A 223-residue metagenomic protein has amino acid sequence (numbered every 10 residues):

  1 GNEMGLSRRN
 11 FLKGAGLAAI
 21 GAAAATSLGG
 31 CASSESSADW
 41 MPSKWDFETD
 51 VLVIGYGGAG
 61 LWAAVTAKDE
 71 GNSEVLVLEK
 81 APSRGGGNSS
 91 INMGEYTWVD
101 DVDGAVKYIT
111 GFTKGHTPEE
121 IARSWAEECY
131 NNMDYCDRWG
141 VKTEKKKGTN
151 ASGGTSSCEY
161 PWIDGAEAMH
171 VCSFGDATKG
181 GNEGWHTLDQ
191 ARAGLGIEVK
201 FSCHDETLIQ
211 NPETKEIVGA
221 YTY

Functional and structural regions predicted by a protein language model:
N2-A19: N-terminal secretory signal peptides and thylakoid transit peptides that target proteins across membranes
E35-F47: A short, basic/flexible loop-to-alpha-helix module at the beginning of a structural domain
W45-G57: Beta1/beta-strand and adjacent pyrophosphate-binding region of the FAD-binding site in flavoprotein oxidoreductases
G60: N-terminal Rossmann-fold NAD(P) dinucleotide-binding loop
E70-S89: Glycine-rich FAD pyrophosphate-binding loop
G85, E127-Y223: Conserved redox-cofactor binding core of oxidoreductases
Y96-W125: Glycine-rich active-site loop/strand segments that organize a redox cofactor
